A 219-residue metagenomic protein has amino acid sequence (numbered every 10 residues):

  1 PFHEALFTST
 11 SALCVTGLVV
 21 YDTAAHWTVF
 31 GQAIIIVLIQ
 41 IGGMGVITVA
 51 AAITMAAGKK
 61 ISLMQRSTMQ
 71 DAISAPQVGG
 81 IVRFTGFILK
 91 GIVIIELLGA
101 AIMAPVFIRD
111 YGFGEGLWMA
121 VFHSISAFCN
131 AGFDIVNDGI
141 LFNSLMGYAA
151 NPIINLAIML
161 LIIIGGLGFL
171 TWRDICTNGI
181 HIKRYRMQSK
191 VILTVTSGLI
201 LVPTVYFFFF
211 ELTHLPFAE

Functional and structural regions predicted by a protein language model:
P1-E219: Membrane-proximal intracellular helices of multi-pass ion channels
